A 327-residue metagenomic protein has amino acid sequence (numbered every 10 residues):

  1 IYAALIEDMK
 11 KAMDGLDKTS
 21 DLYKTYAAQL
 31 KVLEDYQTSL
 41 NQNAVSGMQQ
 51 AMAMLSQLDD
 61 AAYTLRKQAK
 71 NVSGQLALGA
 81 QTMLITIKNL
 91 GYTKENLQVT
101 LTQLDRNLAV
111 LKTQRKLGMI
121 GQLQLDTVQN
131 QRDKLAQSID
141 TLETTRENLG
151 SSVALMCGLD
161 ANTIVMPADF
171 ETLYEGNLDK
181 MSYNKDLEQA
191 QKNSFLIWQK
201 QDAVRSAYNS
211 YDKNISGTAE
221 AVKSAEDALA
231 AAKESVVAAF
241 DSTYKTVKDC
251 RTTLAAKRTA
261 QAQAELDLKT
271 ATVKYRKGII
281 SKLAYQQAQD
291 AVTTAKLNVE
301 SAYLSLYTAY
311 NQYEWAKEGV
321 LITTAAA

Functional and structural regions predicted by a protein language model:
I1-G79: Short flexible linkers and secondary-structure junctions
G15, L22, Q68, L229 (+2 more regions): Acidic, low-complexity, intrinsically disordered peripheral segments
A27, Q122-K134, K248, K282-T294: Short, charged, amphipathic alpha-helical segments
Q42-L65, L123, T127, K192-A262 (+3 more regions): Sec/SRP-type N-terminal targeting helices
Q49-L58, M83-R106, D133-R146, I197 (+3 more regions): Amphipathic, heptad-repeat-like alpha-helical segments
L108-L125, L266-A288: Alpha-helical hairpins and coiled-coil heptad-repeat segments
E143-K185, N311-A327: Short, solvent-exposed, mixed-charge loop/turn linkers that connect secondary-structure elements
L155-M156, T163-E175, D186-Q189, N193-K213: Membrane-embedded hairpin module used as a gating/binding unit in multi-pass transport and secretion proteins
